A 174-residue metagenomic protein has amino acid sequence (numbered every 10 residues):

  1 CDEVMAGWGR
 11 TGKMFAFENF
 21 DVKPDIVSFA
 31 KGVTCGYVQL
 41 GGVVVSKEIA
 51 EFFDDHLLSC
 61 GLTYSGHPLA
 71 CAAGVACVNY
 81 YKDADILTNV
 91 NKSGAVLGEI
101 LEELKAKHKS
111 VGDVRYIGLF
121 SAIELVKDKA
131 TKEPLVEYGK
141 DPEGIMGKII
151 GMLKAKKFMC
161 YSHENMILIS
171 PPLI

Functional and structural regions predicted by a protein language model:
C1-I174: Conserved N-terminal phosphate-binding loop of PLP-dependent enzymes in the Aspartate aminotransferase
